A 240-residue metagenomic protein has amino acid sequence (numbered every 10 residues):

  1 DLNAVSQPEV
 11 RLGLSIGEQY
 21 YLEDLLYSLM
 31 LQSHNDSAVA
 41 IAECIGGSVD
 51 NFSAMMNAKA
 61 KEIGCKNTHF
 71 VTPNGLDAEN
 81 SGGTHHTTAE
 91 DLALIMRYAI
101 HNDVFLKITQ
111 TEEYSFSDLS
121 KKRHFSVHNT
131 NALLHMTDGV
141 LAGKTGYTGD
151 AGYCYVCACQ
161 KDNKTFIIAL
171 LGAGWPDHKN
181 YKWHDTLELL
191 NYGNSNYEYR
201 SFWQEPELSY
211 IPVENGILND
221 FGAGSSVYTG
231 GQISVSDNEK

Functional and structural regions predicted by a protein language model:
D1-E90: Active-site-adjacent loops and short helices of periplasmic peptidoglycan-processing enzymes
C65-K66, G83-K240: Domain-terminus/edge residues, biased toward the C-terminal soluble/receptor-binding domains of extracytoplasmic
